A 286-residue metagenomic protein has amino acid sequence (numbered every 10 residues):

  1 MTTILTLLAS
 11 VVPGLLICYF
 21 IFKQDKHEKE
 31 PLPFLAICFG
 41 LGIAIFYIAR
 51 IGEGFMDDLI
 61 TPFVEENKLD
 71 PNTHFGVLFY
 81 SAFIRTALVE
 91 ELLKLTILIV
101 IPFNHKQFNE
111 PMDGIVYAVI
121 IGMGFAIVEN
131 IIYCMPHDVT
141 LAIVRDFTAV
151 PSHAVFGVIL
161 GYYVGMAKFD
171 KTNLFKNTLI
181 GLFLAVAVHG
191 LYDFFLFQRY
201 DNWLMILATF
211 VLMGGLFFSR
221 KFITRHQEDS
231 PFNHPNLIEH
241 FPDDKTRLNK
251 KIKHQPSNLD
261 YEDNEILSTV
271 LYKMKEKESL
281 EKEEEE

Functional and structural regions predicted by a protein language model:
M1-E286: Hydrophobic alpha-helical segments at protein termini of multi-pass membrane proteins
